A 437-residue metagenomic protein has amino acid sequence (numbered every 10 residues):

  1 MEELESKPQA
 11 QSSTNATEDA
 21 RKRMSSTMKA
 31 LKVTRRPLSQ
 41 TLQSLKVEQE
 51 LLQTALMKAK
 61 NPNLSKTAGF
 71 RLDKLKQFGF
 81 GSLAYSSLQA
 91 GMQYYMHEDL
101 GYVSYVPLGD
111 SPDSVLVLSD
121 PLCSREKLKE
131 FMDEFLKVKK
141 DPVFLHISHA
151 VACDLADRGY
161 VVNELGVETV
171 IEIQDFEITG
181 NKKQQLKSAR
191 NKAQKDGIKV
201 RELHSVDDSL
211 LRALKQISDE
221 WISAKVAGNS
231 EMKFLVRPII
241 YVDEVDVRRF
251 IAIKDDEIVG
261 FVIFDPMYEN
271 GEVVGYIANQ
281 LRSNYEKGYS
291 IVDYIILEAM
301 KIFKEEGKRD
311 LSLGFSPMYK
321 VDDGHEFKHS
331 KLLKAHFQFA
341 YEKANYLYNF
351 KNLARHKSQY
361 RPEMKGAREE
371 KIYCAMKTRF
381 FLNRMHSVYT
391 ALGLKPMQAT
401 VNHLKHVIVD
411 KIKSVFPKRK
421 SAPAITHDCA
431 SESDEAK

Functional and structural regions predicted by a protein language model:
M1-L45, S431-K437: Intrinsically disordered, low-complexity cytosolic terminal tails
A55-D113, L145-V161, D175-S188, K195-L333 (+3 more regions): A conserved beta-strand-loop-helix scaffold within acyl/acetyltransferase catalytic domains
M96-G101, D120, K127-M132: Segments forming glycine/polar-rich beta-alpha architectures that bind adenosine-containing cofactors
D113-D120: Short, aliphatic-rich beta-strand segments
K139-V143, A344: Short active-site oxyanion
E164-V170: Acyl/amide activation-and-transfer machinery of modular secondary-metabolite enzymes
F339-L347: Active-site rim elements
